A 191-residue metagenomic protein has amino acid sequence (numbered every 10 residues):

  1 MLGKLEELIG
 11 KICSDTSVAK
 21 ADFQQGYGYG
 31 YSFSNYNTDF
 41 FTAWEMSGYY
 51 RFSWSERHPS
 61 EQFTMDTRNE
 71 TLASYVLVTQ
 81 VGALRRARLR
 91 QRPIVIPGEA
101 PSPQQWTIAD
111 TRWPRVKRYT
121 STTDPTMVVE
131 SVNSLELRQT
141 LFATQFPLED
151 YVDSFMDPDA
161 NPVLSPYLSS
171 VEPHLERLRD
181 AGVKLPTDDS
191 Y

Functional and structural regions predicted by a protein language model:
M1-Y49: N-terminal "first-domain core" detector
G3, E7-V18, V78, G82 (+5 more regions): Generic surface-pattern signal
G30-S32, F40-T42, R51-S53, V76 (+1 more regions): Ordered hydrophobic segments in well-structured contexts
S34-Q62, H174-T187: Short aromatic-glycine-(Arg/Gly/Cys) micro-motifs in beta-strand/loop hairpins
H58-N69, V129: A short, exposed loop/beta-hairpin motif centered on an aromatic-Gly-Thr core
R68-V81, L137-L148: A short, charged, amphipathic alpha-helix used as a generic interaction element across diverse proteins
V78-P103: Short arginine-rich
E99-Y191: Intrinsically disordered, low-complexity, charge-dense segments enriched in Lys/Arg and Glu/Asp interspersed
